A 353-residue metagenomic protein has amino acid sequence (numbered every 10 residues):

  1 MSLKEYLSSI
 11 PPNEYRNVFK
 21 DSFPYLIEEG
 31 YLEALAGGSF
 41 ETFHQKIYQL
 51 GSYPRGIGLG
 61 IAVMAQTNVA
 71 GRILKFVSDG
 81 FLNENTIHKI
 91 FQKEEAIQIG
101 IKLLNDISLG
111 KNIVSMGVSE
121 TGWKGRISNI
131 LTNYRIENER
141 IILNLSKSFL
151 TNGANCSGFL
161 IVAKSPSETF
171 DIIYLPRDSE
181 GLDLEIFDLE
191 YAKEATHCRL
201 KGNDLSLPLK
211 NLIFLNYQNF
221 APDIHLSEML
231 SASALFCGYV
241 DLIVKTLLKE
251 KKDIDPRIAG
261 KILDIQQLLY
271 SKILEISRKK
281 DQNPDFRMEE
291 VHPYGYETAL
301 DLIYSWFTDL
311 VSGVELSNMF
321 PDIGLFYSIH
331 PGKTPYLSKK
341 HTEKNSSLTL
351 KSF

Functional and structural regions predicted by a protein language model:
E14-N144: Glycine-rich flavin
K46, L143-L145, I173, G202 (+1 more regions): Buried hydrophobic positions in well-ordered alpha/beta secondary-structure cores of metabolic enzymes
L104-N105, T121-W123, L131-N133, K147-T151 (+2 more regions): A generic local secondary-structure boundary/capping motif
R126, T151-G153, L182-L184, L209-L212: Short helix/loop capping segments that flank catalytic or ligand/cofactor-binding pockets
S146-L182: A short core secondary-structure module
I186-S271: Glycine-rich beta->alpha junctions and the first turn(s) of the following alpha-helix
K245-S317: Charged low-complexity "KEKE/polyampholyte" interaction tracts
L302-F353: Glycine-rich phosphate/cofactor-binding loops in nucleotide/flavin-utilizing enzymes
